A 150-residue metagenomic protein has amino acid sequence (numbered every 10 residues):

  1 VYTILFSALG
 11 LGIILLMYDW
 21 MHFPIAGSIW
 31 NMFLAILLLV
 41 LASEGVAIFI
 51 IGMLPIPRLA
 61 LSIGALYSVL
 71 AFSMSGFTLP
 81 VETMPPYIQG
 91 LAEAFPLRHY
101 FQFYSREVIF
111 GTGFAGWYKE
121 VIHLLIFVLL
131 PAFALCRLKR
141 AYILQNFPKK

Functional and structural regions predicted by a protein language model:
V1-L16, L125: Selective transmembrane-helix segments that form parts of the transport pathway or gating/packing helices in multipass
I14-L15, M21-K150: Membrane-spanning alpha-helical segments of multipass transporters and channels
